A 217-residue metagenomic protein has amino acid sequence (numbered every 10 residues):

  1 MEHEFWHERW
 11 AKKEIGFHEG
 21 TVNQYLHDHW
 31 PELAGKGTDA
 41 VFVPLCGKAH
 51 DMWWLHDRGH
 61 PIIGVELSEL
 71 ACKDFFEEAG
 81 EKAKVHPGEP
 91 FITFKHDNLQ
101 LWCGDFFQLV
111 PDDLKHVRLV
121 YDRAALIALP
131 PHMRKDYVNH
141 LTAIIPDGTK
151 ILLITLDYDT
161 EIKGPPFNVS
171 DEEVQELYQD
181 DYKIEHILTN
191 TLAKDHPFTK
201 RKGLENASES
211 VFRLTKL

Functional and structural regions predicted by a protein language model:
M1-T38, K48-M52, G64-D113, V138-H140 (+1 more regions): Class I (Rossmann-like) S-adenosyl-L-methionine-dependent methyltransferase catalytic domain, capturing the SAM-binding
D39, V117-R118: Conserved acidic residues
D39-V41, H60-P61: Short active-site oxyanion
F42-G47, A125: Class I SAM-dependent methyltransferase "Motif I" SAM/SAH-binding loop
C46-K48, P131-H132: Short beta->alpha connector loops
H56-D57: Gly/Ala-rich phosphate-binding loop of Rossmann-like dinucleotide-binding domains, activating on the conserved
Y121: A conserved beta-strand element that flanks and buttresses the S-adenosyl-L-methionine
A128-H140: A short, conserved alpha-helix within the catalytic core of class I
